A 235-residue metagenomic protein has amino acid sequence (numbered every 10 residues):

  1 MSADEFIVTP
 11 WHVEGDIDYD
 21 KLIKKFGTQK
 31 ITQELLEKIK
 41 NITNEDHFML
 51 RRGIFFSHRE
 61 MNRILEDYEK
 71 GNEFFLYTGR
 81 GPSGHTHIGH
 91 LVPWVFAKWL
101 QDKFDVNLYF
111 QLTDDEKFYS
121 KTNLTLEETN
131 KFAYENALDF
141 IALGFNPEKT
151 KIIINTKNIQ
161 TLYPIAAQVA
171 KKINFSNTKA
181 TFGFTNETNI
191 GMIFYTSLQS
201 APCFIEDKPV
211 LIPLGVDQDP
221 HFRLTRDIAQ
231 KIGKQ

Functional and structural regions predicted by a protein language model:
M1-R80, T150, R226-Q235: Non-catalytic terminal extensions that flank enzyme cores
S2-G15, S83, I159-I165, K171-Q235: Active-site cores that bind ATP or allylic diphosphates and position pyrophosphate for catalysis
N44-K117, I212-V216: N-terminal catalytic cores of NTP/NDP-binding nucleotidyl/phosphoryl-transfer enzymes
E60-L65, W94, K98-F104, F132-L138 (+1 more regions): Structured alpha-helical segments in the cores of large, soluble enzyme domains
I88-V92, L124-F132: Alpha-helix N-cap and loop-to-helix initiation/capping positions
L100-N107, I141-E148, F204-E206, Q230-Q235: Secondary-structure boundary elements
N107-D115, Y119, K151-I154, L198-Q199: Core alpha/beta catalytic barrel or barrel-like domain that forms the active/cofactor pocket in diverse metabolic
E127-I154: A glycine-rich helix N-cap at a beta->alpha junction
